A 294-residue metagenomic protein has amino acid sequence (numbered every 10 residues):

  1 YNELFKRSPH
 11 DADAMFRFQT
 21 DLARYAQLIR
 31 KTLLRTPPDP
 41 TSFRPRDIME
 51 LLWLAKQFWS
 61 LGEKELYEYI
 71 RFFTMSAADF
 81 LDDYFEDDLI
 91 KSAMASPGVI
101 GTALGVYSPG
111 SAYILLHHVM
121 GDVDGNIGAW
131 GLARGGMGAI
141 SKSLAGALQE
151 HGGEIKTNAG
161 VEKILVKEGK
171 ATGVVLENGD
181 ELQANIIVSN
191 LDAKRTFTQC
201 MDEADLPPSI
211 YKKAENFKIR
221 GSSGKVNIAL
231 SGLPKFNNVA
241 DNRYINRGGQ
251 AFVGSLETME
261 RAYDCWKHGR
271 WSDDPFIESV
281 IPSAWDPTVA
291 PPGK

Functional and structural regions predicted by a protein language model:
Y1-L34, Y67: Dinucleotide-binding Rossmann-like beta1-alpha1 core, especially the glycine-rich loop that anchors the ADP
Y1-N2, P40-F73, G224-E260: Short N-terminal secondary-structure initiator segments
Y1-R7, A139-A145, H151, A184 (+1 more regions): Short intrinsically disordered, low-complexity coil segments enriched in acidic
H10, A14-R17, E65, Y69-F73 (+6 more regions): Catalytic cores of large soluble enzymes that bind and process phosphate-bearing ligands
A23-H151, N158: Active-site/ligand-binding neighborhood in enzyme catalytic cores
S108, P292-K294: Short, flexible loop/turn motifs enriched in small residues
L132-R134, G153, G160-P291: Mid-domain catalytic core of redox enzymes that form a hydrophobic substrate pocket/lid adjacent to a catalytic redox
